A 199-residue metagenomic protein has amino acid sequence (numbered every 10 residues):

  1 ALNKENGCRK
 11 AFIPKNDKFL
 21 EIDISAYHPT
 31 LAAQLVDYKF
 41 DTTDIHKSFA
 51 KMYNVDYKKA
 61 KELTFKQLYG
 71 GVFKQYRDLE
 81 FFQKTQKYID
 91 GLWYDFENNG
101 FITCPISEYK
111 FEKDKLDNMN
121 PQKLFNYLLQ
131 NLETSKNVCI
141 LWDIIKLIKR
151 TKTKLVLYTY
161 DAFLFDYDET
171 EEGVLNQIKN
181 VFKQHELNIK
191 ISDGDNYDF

Functional and structural regions predicted by a protein language model:
A1-K18, S25, P121, V156 (+1 more regions): Non-catalytic nucleic-acid-binding interfaces of large nucleic-acid enzymes and RNP effectors
A1-K59, E169: Catalytic nucleotidyl-transfer cores of nucleotide-processing enzymes
F19, A162-L164: Short aromatic/hydrophobic contact patches that present stacked aromatics for nucleic-acid/ligand binding
D23, N137, D161: Short, conserved catalytic/metal-binding motifs centered on acidic residues
P29, T170-E172, N196-D198: Generic "edge-of-domain/loop-turn" microfeature
S48-Y158, Y167, K183-D195, F199: Conserved catalytic core of nucleic-acid polymerases
L164-Q177: Catalytic palm subdomain of template-directed nucleic-acid polymerases, centered on the conserved carboxylate motif
